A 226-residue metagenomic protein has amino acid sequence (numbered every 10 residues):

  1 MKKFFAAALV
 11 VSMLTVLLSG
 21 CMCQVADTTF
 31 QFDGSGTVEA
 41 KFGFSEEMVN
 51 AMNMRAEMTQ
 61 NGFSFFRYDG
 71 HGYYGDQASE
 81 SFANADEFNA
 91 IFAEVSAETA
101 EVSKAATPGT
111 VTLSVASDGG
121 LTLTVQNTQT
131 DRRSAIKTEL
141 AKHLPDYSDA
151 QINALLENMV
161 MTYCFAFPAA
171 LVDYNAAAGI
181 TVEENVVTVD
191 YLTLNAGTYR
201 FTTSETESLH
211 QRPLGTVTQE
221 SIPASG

Functional and structural regions predicted by a protein language model:
M1-S12: Positively charged n-region of N-terminal signal peptides that target proteins for export
L17-G20: C-terminal motif of bacterial Sec signal peptides marking the signal peptidase cleavage site
M22-Q24: Bacterial signal peptide processing site
A26-T28, G34, Y163: Buried hydrophobic packing residues in well-ordered domains
F30-M48: Post-signal peptide N-terminal segment of mature Sec-exported envelope proteins
Q31, F65, E80-F82: Extended interaction-bearing regions that mediate binding to partners or small molecules
G43-D69: Post-signal-peptide N-terminal segment of Sec-exported extracytoplasmic proteins
D69-G226: Mature, soluble, non-transmembrane domains
